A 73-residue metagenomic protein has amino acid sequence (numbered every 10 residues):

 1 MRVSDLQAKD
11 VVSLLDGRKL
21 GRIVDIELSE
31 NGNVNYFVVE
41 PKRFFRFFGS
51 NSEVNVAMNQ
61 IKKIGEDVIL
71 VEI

Functional and structural regions predicted by a protein language model:
M1-I73: Peripheral interaction segments used for macromolecular assembly
